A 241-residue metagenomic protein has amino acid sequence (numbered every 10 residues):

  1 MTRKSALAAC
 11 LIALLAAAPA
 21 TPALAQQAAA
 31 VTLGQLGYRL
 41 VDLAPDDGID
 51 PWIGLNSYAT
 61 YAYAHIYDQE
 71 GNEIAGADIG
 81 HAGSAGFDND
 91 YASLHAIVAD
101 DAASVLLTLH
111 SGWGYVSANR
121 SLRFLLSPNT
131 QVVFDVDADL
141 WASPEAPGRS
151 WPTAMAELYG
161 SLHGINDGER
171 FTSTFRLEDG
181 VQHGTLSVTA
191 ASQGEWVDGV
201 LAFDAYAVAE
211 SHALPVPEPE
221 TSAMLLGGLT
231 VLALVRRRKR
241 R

Functional and structural regions predicted by a protein language model:
M1-A9: Bacterial N-terminal signal peptides that target proteins for export
A9-A18: Bacterial N-terminal signal peptides
P19-A25: Sec/Tat signal peptide C-region and signal peptidase I cleavage site
A25-P215: Helix-boundary and membrane-interface capping/anchor signal
P217-R236: A short, hydrophobic C-terminal helix/tail in secreted or cell-surface proteins
R238-R241: Short, charged juxtamembrane terminal tails flanking transmembrane helices
